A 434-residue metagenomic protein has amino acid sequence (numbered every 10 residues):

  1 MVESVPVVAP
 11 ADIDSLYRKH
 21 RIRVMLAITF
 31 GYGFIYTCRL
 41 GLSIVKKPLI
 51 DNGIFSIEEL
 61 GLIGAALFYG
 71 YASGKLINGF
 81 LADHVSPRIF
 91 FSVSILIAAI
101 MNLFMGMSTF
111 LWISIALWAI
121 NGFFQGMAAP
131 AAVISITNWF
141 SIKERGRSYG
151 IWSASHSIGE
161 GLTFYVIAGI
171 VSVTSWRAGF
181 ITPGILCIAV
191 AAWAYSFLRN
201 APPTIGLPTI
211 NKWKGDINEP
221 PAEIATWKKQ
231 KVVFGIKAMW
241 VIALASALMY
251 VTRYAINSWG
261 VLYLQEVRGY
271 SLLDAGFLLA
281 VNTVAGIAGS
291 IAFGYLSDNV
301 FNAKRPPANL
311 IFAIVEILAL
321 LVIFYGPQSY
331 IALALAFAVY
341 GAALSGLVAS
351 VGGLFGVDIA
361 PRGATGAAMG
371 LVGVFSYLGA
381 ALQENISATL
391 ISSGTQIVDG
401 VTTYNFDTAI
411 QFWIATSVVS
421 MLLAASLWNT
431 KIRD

Functional and structural regions predicted by a protein language model:
L40, L67-L76, E160-G161, T283-I291 (+2 more regions): Residue-level signature of mid-helix packing/kink "hotspots" within the transmembrane helices of 12-pass Major
L42-I44, I236-F293, V348, A380-A388: Extracytoplasmic gate region of multi-pass secondary transporters
I54, S86, M107-W112, G269 (+1 more regions): Helix-breaking motifs and short loop linkers at transmembrane-helix boundaries and internal kinks in secondary membrane
S73-W112: Conserved MFS/SLC helix-loop-helix module at the cytosolic interface between two early adjacent transmembrane helices
H84-I95, N299-A313: Cytoplasmic membrane-interface "Motif A"-like loop-to-helix N-cap segments of 12-TM Major Facilitator Superfamily
L117-I158: Cytoplasmic helix-loop-helix junction between adjacent transmembrane helices in 12-TM secondary transporters
W152-P203: Helix-loop-helix hairpin linking two adjacent transmembrane segments in secondary transporters
A303-V351: C-terminal transmembrane helical hairpin of 12-TM major facilitator-type secondary transporters
